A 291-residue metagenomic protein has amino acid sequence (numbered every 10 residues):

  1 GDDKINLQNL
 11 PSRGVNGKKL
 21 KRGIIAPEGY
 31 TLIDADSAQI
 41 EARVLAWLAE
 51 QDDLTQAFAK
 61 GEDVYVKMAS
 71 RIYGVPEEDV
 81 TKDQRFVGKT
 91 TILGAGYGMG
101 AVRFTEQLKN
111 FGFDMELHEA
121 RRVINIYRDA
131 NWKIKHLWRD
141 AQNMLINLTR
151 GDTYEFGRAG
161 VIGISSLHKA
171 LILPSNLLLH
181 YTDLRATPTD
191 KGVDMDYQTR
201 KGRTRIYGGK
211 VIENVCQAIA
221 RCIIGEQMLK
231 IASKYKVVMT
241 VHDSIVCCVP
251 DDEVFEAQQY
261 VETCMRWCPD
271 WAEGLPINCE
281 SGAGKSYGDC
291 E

Functional and structural regions predicted by a protein language model:
G1-D79, D140-S244, Q258-M265: Acidic, glycine-rich two-metal-ion catalytic cores of nucleic acid-processing enzymes
D36-S37, A101-Q107, V123, V237-P250 (+1 more regions): Catalytic palm active-site di-aspartate
M68, I72, V87-R103: Core structural elements
T81-T91, Y235-K236: Alpha-helical scaffolds flanking conserved acidic
G88-Y97, F113-R158: Core catalytic DNA strand-manipulation module of type IA topoisomerases
R103-E116, Y127-R128, W132, I245-V261: Catalytic palm subdomain of template-directed nucleic-acid polymerases, centered on the conserved carboxylate motif
M115, T263-A272: A common structural junction motif
G274-E291: Short proline/glycine- and acidic-rich turn/helix-capping motifs at secondary-structure junctions
